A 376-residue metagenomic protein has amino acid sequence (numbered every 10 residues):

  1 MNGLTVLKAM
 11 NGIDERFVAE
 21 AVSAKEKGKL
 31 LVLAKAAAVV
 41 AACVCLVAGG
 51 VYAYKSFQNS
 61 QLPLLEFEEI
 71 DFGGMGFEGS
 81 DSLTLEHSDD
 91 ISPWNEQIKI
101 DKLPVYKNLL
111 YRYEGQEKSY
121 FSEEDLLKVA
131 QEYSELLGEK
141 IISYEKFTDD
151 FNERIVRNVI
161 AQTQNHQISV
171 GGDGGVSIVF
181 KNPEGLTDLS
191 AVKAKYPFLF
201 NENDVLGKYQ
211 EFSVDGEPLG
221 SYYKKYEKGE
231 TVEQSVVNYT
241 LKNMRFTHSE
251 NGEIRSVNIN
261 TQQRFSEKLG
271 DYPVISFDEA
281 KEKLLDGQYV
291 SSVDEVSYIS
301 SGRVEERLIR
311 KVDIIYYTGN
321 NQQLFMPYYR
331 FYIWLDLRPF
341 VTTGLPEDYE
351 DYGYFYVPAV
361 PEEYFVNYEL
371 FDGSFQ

Functional and structural regions predicted by a protein language model:
M1-G28: Disordered, charged N-terminal biogenesis/targeting segments of membrane/secreted proteins
M10, K35-Q61: Single-pass transmembrane signal-anchor helices and their membrane-water interface zones
D14, S276, Y356-A359: Helix N-cap / beta->alpha transition motif
F17, L137, Q288-S291: Short, flexible helical or helix-coil boundary motifs
K27-A36: N-terminal export and membrane-targeting signals
K55-V237, L241, N260-F265, F375: Preferential activation on post-signal-peptide N-terminal prodomains/segments of secreted or lumenal proteins
Q167-P183, Q234-N260, L337-Q376: A short, surface-exposed beta-strand/turn
P183, A191-Y329, I333-P339: Segments that shape or occlude catalytic/ligand-binding pockets
